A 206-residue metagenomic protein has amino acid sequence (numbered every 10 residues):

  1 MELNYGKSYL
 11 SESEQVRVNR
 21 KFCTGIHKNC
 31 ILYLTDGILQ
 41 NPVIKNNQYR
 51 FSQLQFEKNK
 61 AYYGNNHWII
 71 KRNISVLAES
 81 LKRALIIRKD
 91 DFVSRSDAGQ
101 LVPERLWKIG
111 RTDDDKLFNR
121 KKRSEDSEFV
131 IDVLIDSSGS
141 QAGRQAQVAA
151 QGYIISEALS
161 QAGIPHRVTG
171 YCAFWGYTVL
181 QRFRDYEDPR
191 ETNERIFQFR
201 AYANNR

Functional and structural regions predicted by a protein language model:
M1-E128: Acidic/polar low-complexity segments with low predicted structural confidence
Y5, Y9, Y33, Y49 (+6 more regions): Sequence-level detector for tyrosine residue identity
L32, K108, L117, S140 (+1 more regions): Residue-level preference for alpha-helix termini and adjacent loops
K71, L77-R88, S137-Q141, Q145-Q147 (+3 more regions): A broadly structural signal marking compact, well-ordered functional cores that mediate small-ligand/cofactor/substrate
E79, R83, I87-D90, S94-D97 (+4 more regions): Solvent-exposed, non-transmembrane amphipathic alpha-helical segments
S94-L101, I131-D136, I196-F199: Generic detector of short, locally flexible boundary/turn motifs and exposed helical patches
W107-K108, R123-D188: Von Willebrand factor
E187-R206: Von Willebrand factor
